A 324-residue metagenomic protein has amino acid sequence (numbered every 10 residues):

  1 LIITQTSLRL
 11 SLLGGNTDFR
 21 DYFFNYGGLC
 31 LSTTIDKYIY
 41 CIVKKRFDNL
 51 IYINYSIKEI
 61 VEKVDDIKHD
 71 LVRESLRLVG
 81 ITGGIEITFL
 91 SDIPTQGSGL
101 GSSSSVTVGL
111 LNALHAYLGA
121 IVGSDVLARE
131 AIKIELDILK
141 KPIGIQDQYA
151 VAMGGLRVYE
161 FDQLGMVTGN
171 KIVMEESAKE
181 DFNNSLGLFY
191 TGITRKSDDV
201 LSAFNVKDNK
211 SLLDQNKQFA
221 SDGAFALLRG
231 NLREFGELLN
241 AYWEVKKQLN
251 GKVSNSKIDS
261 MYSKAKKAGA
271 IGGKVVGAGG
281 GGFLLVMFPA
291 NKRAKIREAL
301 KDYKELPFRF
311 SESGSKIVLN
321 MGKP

Functional and structural regions predicted by a protein language model:
L1-S11, D18-F24, S32, D36-I81 (+4 more regions): C-terminal nucleotide
N54, T88-L90, V276: Solvent-exposed beta-strand sheet faces enriched in polar/charged residues
L76, T82-P94: Flexible, acidic active-site loops/lids enriched in D/E/S/T/G that coordinate Mg2+ and/or position polar
I93-S98, I271: Short pre-catalytic strand/loop immediately N-terminal to key active-site residues, enriched for Gly-Thr
G97-G101, D208-K210: A short glycine-threonine-serine/GTX helix/turn-capping micro-motif
S103, G277: Short, conserved phosphate/pyrophosphate- and ester-handling motifs at nucleotide-, phospho-/glycolipid
S104-Y117: A generic, well-ordered mixed alpha/beta core segment in the N-terminal half of proteins
G279-G281: Glycine-rich nucleotide-binding loop
